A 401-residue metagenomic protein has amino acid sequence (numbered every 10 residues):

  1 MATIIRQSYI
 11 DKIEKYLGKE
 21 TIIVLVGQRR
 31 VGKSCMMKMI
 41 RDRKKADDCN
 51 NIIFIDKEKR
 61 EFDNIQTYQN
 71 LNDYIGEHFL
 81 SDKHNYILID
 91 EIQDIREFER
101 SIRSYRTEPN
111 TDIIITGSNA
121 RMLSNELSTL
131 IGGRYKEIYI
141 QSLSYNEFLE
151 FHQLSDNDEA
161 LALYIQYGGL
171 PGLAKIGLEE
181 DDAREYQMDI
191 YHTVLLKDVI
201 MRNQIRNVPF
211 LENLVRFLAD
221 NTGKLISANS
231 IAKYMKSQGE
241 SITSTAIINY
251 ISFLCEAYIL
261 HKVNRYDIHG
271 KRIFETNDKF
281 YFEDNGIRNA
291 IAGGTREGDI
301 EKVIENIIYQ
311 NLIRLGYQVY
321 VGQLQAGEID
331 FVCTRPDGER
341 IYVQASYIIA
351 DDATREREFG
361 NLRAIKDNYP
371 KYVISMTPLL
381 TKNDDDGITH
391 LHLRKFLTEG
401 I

Functional and structural regions predicted by a protein language model:
A2-L17: Pre-Walker A adenine-sensing motif
L25: Hydrophobic anchor at the beta1->P-loop junction of P-loop NTPases
K33: Conserved lysine of the Walker
M36, I40: Hydrophobic positions on the alpha1 helix immediately C-terminal to the Walker A/P-loop
I53-K83: Short glycine-rich substrate-engagement loop in P-loop NTPases that contacts/grips substrate
S118-A120, N125-L225, N229: Interdomain motor-coupling "hinge/lid" segment immediately C-terminal to the ATP-binding subdomain of NTP-driven enzymes
E179-E339: Accessory nucleic acid-recognition modules appended to NTPase machines
P378-I401: Domain-level recognition of nuclease-like catalytic cores that cleave nucleotide substrates
